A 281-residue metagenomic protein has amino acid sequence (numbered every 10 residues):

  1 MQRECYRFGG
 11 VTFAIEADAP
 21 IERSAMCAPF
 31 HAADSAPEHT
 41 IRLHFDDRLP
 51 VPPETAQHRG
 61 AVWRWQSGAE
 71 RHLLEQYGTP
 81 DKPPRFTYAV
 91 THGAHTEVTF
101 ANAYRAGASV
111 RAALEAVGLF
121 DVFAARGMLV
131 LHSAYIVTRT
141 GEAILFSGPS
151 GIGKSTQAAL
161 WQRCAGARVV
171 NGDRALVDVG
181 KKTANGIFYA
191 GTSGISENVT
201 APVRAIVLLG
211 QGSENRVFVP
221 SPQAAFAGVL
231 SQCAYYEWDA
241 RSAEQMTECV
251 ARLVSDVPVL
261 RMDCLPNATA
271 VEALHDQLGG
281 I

Functional and structural regions predicted by a protein language model:
M1-S150, L160-R168, A175-I281: A noncatalytic interaction/capping subdomain that flanks phosphate/NTP-handling catalytic cores
K154: Conserved lysine of the Walker
Q157: Hydrophobic positions on the alpha1 helix immediately C-terminal to the Walker A/P-loop
